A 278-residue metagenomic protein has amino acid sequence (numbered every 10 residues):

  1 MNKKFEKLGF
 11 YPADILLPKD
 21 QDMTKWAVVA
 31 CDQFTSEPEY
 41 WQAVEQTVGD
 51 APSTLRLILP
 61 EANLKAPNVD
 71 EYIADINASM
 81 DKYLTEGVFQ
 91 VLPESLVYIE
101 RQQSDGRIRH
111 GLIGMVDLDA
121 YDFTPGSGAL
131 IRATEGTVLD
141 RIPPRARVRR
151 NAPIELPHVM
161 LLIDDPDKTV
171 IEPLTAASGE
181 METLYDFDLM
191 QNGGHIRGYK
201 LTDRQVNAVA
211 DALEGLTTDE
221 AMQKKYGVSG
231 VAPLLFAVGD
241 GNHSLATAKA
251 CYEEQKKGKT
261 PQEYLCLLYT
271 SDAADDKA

Functional and structural regions predicted by a protein language model:
M1-L189: N-terminal extension/subdomain marker
A51, I154-P157, G230-L234, L265: Short, well-ordered loop/turn elements at secondary-structure boundaries
N63-K65, N192-G198, V228-L234: Glycine- and acidic
I163-D165, D240, K249, S271: Short, structured patches in soluble enzyme cores that scaffold and shape functional sites
Q191-V209: Glycine-rich phosphate-binding "P-loop"
L216-G258: Active-site beta-strand/loop microenvironment that shapes enzyme catalytic pockets
G258-L268: Glycine- and acidic-residue-rich phosphate-binding/metal-coordinating active-site segment common to enzymes that handle
Y269-A274, A278: Conserved small/polar residues in nucleotide/adenosyl-binding loops
